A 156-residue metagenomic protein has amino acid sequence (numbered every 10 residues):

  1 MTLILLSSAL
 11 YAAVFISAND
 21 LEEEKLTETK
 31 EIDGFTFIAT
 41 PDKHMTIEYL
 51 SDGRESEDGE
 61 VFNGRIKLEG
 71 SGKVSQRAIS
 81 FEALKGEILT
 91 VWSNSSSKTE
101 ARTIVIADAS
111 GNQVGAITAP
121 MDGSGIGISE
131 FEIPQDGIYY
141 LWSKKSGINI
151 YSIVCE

Functional and structural regions predicted by a protein language model:
M1-V14: Bacterial Sec-dependent N-terminal signal peptides
V14-D58, K98-E156: Terminal, low-complexity interaction segments
T40-A83: Surface-exposed, low-complexity/disordered Ser/Thr/Gly/Pro/Asn-rich loops and linkers
G72-V74, W92-I104: Extended, low-complexity, turn-rich repeat/linker tracts enriched in Gly/Pro/Ser/Thr and Asp/Glu that occur
Q76-A78, G86-I88, I150: Extracellular structured ligand-interaction cores
E82-T90, G137: Extended extracellular/luminal ectodomain segments enriched in beta-structured repeat modules
K85, S93-S97, K145: A mature extracytoplasmic/lumenal domain signature
